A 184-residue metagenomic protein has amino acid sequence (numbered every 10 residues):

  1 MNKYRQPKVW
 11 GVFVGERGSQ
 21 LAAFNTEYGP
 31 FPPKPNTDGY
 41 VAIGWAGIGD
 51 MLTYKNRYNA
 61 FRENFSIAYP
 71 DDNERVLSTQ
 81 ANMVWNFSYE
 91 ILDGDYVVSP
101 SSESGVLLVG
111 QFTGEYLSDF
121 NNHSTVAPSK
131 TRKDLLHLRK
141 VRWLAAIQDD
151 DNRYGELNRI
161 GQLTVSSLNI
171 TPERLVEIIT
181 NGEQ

Functional and structural regions predicted by a protein language model:
M1-M51, H123-Q184: Contiguous surface segments at macromolecular interaction interfaces
D50, Y54-R139: Structured alpha/beta reader/binder surfaces that contact nucleic acids or chromatin modification marks
